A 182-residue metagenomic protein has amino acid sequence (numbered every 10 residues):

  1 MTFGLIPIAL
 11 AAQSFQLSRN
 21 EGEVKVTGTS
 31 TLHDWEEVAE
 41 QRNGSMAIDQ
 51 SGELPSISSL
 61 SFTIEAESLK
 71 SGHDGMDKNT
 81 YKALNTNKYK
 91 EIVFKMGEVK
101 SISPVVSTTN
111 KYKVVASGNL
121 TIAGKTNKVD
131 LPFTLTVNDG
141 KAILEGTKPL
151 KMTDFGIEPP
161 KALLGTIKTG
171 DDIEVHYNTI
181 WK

Functional and structural regions predicted by a protein language model:
M1-Q16: Bacterial Sec-dependent N-terminal signal peptides
A12-K182: Low-complexity, acidic/polar, glycine-enriched regions of mature
